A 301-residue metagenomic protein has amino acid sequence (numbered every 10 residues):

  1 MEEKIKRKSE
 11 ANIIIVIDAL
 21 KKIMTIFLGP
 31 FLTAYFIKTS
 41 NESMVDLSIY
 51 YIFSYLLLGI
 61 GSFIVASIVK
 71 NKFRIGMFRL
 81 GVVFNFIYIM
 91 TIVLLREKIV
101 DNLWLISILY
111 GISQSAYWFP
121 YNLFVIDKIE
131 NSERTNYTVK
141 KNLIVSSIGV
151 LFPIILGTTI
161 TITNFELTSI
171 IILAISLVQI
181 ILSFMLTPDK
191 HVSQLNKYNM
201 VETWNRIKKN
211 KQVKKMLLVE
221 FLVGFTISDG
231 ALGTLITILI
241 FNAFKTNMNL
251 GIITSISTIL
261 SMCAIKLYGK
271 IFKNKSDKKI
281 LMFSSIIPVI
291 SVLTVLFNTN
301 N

Functional and structural regions predicted by a protein language model:
M1-A11, P188-L222, K273: Juxtamembrane intracellular "pre-TM" segments in multi-pass secondary transporters
E2-G59, Q212-S257: Helix-loop boundary and gating motifs at the non-cytosolic
A19, D101-Y117, N301: Hydrophobic core of transmembrane alpha-helices in multi-pass small-molecule transporters, especially MFS/SLC-type
G61-R74, I160, C263-D277: Helix-to-loop junctions at the C-terminal end of transmembrane segments in multipass secondary transporters
V83-K98, I286-N300: C-terminal ends and interior cores of transmembrane alpha-helices in multi-pass membrane transporters/permeases
A116-I129, I236: Intracellular juxtamembrane helix-capping segments at the cytosolic ends of symmetry-related transmembrane helices
T138-I154: Glycine-rich segments within core transmembrane alpha-helices of 12-TM secondary carriers
I172-I175, Q179-Y198: Helix-loop junctions on the cytosolic side of multi-pass membrane transporters, especially the intracellular loop
